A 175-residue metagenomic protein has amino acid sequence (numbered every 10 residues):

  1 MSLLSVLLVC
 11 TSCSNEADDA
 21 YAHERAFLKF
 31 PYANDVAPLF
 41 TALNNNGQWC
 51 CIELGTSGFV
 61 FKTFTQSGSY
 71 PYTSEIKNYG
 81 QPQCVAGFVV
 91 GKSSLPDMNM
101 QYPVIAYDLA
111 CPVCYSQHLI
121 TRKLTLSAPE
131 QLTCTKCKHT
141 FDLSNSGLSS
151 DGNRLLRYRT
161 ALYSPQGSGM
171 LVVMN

Functional and structural regions predicted by a protein language model:
M1-L4: Sec-dependent signal peptide recognition, specifically the positively charged N-region followed immediately by
V6-L7, V104, S127-E130: Residue-level signal for mature regions of secreted extracellular proteins and peptides
L8-S12: C-terminal motif of bacterial Sec signal peptides marking the signal peptidase cleavage site
S14-N15, T133, T140-L143, M174: A sequence/structural signal for flexible, mid-protein segments enriched in small/helix-disrupting residues
A17-L124, L156-N175: N-terminal pre-ligand scaffold of iron-sulfur
C114, C137-H139: Short Cys/His-rich metal-coordination motifs, predominantly Zn2+-binding knuckles/fingers
R122-C137: A short beta-strand-loop micro-motif that forms or neighbors metal/cofactor- and ligand-binding patches at active-site
T140-N153: Short metal-binding segments enriched for Cys and/or His
